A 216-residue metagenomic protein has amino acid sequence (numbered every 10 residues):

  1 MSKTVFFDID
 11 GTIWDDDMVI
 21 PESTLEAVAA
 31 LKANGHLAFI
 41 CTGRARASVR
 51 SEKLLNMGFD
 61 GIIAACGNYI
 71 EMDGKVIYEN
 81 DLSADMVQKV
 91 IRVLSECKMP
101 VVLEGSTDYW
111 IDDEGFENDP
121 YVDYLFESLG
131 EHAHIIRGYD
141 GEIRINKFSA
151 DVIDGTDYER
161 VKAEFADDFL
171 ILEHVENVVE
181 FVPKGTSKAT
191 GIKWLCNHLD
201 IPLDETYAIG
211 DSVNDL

Functional and structural regions predicted by a protein language model:
M1-K3, A33: Short, Lys/Arg-enriched, disordered terminal segments
S2, R46, I143-I145: A broad structural signal for short, well-ordered beta-strand segments within beta-sheet-rich domains
K3-M18: Asp-based phosphoryl-transfer active-site loop
V5-F7, I62, A208: Residue-level marker for buried hydrophobic side chains located in beta-strands that build the well-ordered beta-sheet
G11, R44, G67, G210-S212: Active-site metal-binding loops of divalent metal-dependent hydrolases
G11, V28-L31, A38, I192 (+1 more regions): Hydrophobic packing within well-folded, soluble alpha/beta domains
D17, E22-E117: Active-site phosphate-binding/coordination module
C97-I209, V213-D215: Conserved acidic, metal-coordinating active-site core of Asp-based, Mg2+-dependent phosphoryl-transfer enzymes
